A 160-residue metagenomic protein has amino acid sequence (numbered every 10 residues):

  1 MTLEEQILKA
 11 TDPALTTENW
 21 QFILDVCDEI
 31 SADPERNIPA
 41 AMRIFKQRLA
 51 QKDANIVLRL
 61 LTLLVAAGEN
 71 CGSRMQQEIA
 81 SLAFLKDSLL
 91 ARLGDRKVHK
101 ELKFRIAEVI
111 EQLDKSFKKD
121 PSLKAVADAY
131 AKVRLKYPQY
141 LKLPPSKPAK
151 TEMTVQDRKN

Functional and structural regions predicted by a protein language model:
M1-N160: Eukaryote-specific intrinsically disordered, low-complexity regulatory regions enriched for Ser/Thr/Pro/Gln
